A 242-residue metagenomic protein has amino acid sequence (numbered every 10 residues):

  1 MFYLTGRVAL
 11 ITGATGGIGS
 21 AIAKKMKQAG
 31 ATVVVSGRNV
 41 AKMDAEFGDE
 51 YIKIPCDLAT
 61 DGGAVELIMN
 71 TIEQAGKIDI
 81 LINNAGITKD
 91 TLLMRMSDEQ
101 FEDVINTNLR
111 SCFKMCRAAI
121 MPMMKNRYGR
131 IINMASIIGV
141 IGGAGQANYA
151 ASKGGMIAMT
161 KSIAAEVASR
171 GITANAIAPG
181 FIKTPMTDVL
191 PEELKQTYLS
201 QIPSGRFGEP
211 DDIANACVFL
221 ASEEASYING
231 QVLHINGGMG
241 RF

Functional and structural regions predicted by a protein language model:
V8, T15-G16: Conserved glycine-rich cofactor-binding loop
L92-L93, S97-I105, T187, Y198: Substrate-binding pocket helix/loop in short-chain dehydrogenase/reductase
C116, S152, T160: Active-site helix of classical SDR
M121, A165-S169, S226: Alpha-helical segment proximal to the catalytic Tyr-Lys
S136: Residue(s) in the substrate-gating loop at a strand-loop-helix junction that position the organic substrate next
I141, V218, N229-F242: Short C-terminal tail/terminal secondary-structure segment of NAD(P)H-dependent dehydrogenase/reductase domains
I202-I213, E224: A conserved structural motif in NAD(P)-dependent oxidoreductases
